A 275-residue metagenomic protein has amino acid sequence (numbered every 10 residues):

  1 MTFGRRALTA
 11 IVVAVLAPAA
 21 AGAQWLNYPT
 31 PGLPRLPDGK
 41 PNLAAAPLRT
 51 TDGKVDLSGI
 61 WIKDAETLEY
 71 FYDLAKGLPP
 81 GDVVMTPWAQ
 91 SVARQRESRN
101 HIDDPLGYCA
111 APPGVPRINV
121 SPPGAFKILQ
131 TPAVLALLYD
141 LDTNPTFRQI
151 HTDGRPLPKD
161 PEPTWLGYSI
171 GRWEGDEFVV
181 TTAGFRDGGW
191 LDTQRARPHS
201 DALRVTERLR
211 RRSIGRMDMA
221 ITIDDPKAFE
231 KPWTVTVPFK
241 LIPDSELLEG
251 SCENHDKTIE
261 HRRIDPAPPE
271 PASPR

Functional and structural regions predicted by a protein language model:
M1-I11: Bacterial N-terminal signal peptides that target proteins for export
T9-A19: Bacterial N-terminal signal peptides
A20-R275: PEST-like low-complexity, intrinsically disordered acidic/proline/serine-rich tracts that flank trafficking/processing
